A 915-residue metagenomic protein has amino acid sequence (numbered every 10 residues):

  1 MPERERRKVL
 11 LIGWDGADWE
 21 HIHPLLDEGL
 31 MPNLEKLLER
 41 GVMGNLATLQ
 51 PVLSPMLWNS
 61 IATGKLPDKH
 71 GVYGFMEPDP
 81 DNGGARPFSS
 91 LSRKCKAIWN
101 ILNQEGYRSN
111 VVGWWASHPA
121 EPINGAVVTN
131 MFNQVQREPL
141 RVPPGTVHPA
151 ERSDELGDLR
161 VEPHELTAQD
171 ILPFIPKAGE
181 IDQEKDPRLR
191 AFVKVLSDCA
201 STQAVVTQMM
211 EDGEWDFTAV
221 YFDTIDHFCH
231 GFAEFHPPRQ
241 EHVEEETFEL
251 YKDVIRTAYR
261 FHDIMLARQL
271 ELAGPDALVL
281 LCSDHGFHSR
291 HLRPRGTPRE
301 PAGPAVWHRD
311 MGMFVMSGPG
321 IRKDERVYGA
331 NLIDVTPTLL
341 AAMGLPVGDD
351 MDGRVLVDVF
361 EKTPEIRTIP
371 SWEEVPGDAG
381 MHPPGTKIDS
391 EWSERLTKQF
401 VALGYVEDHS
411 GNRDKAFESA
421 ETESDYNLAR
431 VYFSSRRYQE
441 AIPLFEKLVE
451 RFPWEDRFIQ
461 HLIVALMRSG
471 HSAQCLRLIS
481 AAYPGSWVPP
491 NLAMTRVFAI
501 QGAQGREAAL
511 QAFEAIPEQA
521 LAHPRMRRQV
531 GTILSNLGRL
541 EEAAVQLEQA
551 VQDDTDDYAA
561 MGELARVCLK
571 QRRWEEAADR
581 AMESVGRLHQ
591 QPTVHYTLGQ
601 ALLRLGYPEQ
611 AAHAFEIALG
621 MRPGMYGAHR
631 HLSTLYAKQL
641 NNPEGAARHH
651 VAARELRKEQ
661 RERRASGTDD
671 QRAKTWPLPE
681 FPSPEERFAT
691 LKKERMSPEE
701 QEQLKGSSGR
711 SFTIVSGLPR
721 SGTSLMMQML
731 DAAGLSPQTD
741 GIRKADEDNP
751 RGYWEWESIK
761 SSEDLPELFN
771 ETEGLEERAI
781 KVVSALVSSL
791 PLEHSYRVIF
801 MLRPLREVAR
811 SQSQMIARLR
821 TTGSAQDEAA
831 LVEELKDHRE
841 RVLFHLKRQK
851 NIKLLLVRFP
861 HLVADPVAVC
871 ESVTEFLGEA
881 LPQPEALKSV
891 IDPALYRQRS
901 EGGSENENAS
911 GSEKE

Functional and structural regions predicted by a protein language model:
L11, N33, T257-P298, L339: Metal-dependent active-site segment of extracytoplasmic phospho-/sulfohydrolases and closely related
L49, N124-M131, L678-L775, S889-R899: PAPS-dependent sulfotransferase catalytic core
K65-E246: His/Asp/Glu-rich, glycine-adjacent segments that coordinate divalent cations and/or stabilize oxyanion chemistry on
A267-L270, G296-P346, K362: Substrate-binding rim/cap in mid-to-C-terminal beta-strand-loop elements of soluble/periplasmic
D276-P319, D352, T368-W372: Histidine-centered active-site microenvironments of extracellular/periplasmic hydrolases and transferases
P346-K362, I742-P750, Q826, A830 (+1 more regions): The conserved 3'-phosphoadenosine-5'-phosphosulfate
A779-P882: PAPS-dependent sulfotransferase catalytic domain
